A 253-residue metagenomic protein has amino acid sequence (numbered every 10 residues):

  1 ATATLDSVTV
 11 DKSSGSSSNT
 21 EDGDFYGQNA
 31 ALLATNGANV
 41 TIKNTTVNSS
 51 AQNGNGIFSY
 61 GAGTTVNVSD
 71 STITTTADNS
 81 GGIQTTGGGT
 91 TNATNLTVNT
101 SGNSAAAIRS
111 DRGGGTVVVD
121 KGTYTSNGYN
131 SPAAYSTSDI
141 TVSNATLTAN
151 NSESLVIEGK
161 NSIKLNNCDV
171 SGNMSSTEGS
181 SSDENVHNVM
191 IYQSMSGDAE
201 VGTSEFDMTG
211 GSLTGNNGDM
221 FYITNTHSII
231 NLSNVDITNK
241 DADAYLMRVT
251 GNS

Functional and structural regions predicted by a protein language model:
A1-S49, F58-T76, T85-N103, R109-Y129 (+4 more regions): Surface-exposed loop/turn motifs in large extracellular/passenger domains
N55: A well-structured
N79: Conserved catalytic-core motifs of eukaryotic protein kinase domains, centered on the activation segment
